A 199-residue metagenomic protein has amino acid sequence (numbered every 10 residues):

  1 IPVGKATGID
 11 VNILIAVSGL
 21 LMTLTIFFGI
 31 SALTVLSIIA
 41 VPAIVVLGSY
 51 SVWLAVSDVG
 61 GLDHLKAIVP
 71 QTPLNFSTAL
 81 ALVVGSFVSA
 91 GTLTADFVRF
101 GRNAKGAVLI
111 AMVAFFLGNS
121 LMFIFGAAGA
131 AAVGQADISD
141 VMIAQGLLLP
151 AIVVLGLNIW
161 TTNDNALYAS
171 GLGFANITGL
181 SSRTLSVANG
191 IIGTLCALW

Functional and structural regions predicted by a protein language model:
I1, P70-L80, I143-N158: Select transmembrane alpha-helical segments in multipass membrane proteins
I1-I13, A166-I192: Helix-loop-helix connectors at the membrane interface of multi-pass transporters/channels
P2-A6, G19-A40, D96-R102, A166-G173 (+1 more regions): Membrane-water interface regions at transmembrane-helix termini and the short interhelical loops of multi-pass membrane
G4, I9-D10, P42-I68, A79 (+2 more regions): Hydrophobic alpha-helical segments and their helix-loop junctions in multi-pass secondary transporters
I13-S18, M22-A55, P70, V108-F115: Membrane-interface loop-to-helix entry segments
T23-A32, L54-L65, L93, F125-I138 (+2 more regions): Transmembrane helix-loop junctions in multi-pass membrane proteins
A43-L54, S86, V108-V133, S186-A197: Selective recognition of specific alpha-helical transmembrane segments in multi-pass small-molecule
L82-A107, L172-I177: Helix-loop junctions at the membrane interface of multi-pass solute transporters
